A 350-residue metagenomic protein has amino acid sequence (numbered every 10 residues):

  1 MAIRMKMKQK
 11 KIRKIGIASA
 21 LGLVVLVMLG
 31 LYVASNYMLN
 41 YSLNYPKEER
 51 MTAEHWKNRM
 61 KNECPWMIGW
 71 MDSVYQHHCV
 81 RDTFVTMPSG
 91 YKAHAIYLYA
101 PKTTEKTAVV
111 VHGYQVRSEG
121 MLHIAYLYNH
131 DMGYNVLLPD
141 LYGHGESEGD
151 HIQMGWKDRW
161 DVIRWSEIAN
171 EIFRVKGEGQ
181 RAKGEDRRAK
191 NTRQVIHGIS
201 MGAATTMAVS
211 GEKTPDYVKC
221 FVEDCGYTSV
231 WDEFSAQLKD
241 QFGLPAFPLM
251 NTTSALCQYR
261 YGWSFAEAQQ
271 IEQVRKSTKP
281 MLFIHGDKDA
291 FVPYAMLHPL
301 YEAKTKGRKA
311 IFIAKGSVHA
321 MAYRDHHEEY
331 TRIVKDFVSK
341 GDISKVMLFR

Functional and structural regions predicted by a protein language model:
G16, L23-V85: An N-terminal hydrophobic leader/cap segment in hydrolases
Y114-Y128: The serine-hydrolase catalytic nucleophile loop
I124, Q270, K279, P293-E302: Short alpha-helix in the alpha/beta-hydrolase fold that links the catalytic acid
Y128-E148: Conserved alpha/beta-hydrolase
I152-R174: Alpha/beta-hydrolase active-site loop
A208-W263: Hydrolase active-site cap/lid region
K276-T278, F283-H285, D289: Short beta-strand/loop motif that positions the catalytic acidic residue of the alpha/beta-hydrolase fold
S317-H327: Catalytic histidine-centered segment of alpha/beta-hydrolase-like enzymes
